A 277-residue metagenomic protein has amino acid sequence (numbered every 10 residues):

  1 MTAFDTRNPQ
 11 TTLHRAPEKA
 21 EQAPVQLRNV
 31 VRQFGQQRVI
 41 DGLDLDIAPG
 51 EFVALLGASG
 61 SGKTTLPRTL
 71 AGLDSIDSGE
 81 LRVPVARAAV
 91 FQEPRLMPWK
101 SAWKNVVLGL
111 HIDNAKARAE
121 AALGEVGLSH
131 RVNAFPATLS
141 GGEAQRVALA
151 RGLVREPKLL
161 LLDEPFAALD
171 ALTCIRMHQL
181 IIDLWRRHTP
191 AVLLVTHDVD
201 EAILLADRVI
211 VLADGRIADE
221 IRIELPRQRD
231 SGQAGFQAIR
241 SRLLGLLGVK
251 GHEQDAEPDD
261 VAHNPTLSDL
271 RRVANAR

Functional and structural regions predicted by a protein language model:
V25, I40-G42: Conserved structural motif at the start of ABC-family nucleotide-binding domains
L56-A58: The feature captures the beta-strand-to-loop junction immediately N-terminal to the Walker
A71: Helix-to-loop junction immediately C-terminal to a conserved catalytic motif
N114-V126, R242: ABC nucleotide-binding domain "signature" region
F135-L139, E143: Conserved ABC ATPase signature
L149: Hydrophobic anchor residue at the start of the ABC signature
V154-K158: A short, proline-enriched helix->beta-strand linker immediately N-terminal to the Walker B motif in ABC-type P-loop
